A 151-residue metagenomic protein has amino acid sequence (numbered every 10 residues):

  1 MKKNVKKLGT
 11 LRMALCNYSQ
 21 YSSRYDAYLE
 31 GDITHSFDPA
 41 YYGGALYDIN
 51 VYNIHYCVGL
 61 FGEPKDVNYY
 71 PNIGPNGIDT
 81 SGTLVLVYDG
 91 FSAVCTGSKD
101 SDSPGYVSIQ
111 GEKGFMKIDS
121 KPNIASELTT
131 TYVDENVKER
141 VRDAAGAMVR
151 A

Functional and structural regions predicted by a protein language model:
M1, D79-T80, T129-T131: Short secondary-structure transition/capping segments
M1-V67: Predominantly a Rossmann-like dinucleotide-binding segment in NAD(P)-dependent oxidoreductases
L8-C16, D38-Y42, T83-V87, Q110-G111 (+2 more regions): Short, mixed-charge, low-aromatic patches
Y18-Q20, I73-G74, N123, M148: Residue-level detector of flexible, active-site-proximal loop/helix-junction positions within diverse enzyme catalytic
Y25, I33, S108-A151: C-terminal glycine/acidic-rich active-site capping loop/insertion
S36-D38, Y70, P104, E139: Exposed boundary/loop context
I49, N53-A125: Contiguous beta-strand/loop segments that form the cofactor/metal-binding neighborhood of enzyme cores
